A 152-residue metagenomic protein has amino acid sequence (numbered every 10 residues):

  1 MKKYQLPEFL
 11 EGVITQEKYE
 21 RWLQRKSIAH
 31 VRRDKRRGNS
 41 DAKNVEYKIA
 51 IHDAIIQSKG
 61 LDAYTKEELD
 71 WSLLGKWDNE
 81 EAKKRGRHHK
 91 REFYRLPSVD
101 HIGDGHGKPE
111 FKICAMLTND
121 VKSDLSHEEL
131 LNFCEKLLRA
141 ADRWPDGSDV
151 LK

Functional and structural regions predicted by a protein language model:
K2-K3, E8: BZIP DNA-binding basic region
G12-L61: Short, charged surface segments at domain edges that flank catalytic/cofactor-binding sites
K43, Y47, G60-I113: Histidine-centered nuclease catalytic patch
E46-Q57, G103-H106, V121-L125: Conserved aromatic-histidine-acidic binding/catalytic patches
D70, G105-F133: Short Cys/His-centered divalent metal-binding micro-motifs
G103-C114, A140-K152: Short Fe-S-cluster ligation motifs
F133-A141: Short secondary-structure subsegments characteristic of cysteine-rich extracellular domains
